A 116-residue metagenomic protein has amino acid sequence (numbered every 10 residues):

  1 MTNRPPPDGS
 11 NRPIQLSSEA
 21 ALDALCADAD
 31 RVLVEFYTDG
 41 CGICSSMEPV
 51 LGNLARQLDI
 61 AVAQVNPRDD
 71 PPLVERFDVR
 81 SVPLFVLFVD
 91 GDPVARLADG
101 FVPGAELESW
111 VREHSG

Functional and structural regions predicted by a protein language model:
M1-D28, L107-G116: Haloarchaeal acidic low-complexity proteome signature biased toward cell-envelope/secretome components but also
A27-D39: Short active-site neighborhood of thiol/selenol oxidoreductases, capturing the structured segment around
L33-V34, V62, F85: Hydrophobic beta-strand anchors of alpha/beta hydrolase catalytic cores
C41-C44, F85: The canonical Cys-X-X-Cys-His
I43-L58: Typically the conserved alpha-helix immediately C-terminal to a functionally engaged Cys/Sec in thioredoxin-like
P67-L73: Structural microenvironment flanking redox-active thiols in thiol-disulfide oxidoreductases
F77-V86: Structural micro-motif
V86-G116: Non-catalytic, surface beta->alpha helical segment in thiol-disulfide oxidoreductase systems
